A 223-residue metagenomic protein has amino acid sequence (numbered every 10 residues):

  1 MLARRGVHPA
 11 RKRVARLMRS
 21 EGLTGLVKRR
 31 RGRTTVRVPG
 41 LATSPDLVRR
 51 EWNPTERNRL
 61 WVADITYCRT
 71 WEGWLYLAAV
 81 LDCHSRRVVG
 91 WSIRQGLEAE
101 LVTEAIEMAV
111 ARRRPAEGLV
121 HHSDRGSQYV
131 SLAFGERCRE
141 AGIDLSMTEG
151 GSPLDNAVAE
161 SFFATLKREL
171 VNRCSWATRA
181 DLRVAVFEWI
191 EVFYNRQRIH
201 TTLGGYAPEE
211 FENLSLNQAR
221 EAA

Functional and structural regions predicted by a protein language model:
M1-A223: Charged DNA-binding/catalytic regions of mobile-element recombinases
